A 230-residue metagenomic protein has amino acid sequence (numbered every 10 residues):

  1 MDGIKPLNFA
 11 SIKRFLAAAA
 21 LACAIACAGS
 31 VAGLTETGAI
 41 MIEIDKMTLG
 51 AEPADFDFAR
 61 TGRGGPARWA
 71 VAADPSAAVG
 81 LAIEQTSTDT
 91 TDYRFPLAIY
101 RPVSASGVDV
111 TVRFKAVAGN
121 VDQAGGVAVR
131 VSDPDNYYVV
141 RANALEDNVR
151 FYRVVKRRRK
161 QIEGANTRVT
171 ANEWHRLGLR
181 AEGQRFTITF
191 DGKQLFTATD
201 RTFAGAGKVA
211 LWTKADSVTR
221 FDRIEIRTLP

Functional and structural regions predicted by a protein language model:
A17-A28: Bacterial N-terminal signal peptides
L34-G62: Extracellular carbohydrate-recognition regions
I44, V110-V112, W174-E182, F186-I188: Short tryptophan-centered beta-strand motifs in secreted/extracellular beta-sheet-rich domains of glycan-recognition
E52-A82, T91: Extracellular glycan-recognition surfaces and repeat-rich motifs
Q85-R150: Secretory/extracellular carbohydrate-interaction modules and structurally similar beta-sandwich "look-alikes"
V155-R176: Short, aromatic/His-centered strand-loop micro-motif at the edge of beta-sheets
T189-K208: Short, solvent-exposed beta-strand-to-loop segments that form ligand-recognition rims of beta-rich domains
F203-P230: Ligand-recognition surfaces built from glycine- and aromatic
